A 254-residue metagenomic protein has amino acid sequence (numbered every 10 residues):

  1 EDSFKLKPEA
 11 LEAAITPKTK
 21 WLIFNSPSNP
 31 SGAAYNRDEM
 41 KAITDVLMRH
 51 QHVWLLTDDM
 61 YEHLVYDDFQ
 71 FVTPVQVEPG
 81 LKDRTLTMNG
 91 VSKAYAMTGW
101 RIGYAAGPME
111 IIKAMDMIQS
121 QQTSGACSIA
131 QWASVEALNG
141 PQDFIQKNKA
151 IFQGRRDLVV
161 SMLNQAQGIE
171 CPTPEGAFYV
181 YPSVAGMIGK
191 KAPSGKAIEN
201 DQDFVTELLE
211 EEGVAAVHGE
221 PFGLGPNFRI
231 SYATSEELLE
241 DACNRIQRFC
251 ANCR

Functional and structural regions predicted by a protein language model:
E1-R254: PLP-dependent class I/II
